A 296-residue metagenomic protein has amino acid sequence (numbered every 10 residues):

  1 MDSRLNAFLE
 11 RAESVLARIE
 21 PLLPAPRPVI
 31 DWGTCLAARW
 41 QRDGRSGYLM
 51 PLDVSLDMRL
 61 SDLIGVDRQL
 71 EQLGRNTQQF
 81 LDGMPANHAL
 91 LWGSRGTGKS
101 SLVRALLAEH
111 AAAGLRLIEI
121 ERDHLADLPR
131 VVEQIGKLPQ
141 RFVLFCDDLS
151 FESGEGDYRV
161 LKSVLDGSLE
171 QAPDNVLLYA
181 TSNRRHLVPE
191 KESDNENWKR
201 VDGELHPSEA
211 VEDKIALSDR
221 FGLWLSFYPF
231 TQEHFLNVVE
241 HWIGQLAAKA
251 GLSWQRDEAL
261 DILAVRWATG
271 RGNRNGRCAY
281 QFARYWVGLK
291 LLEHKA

Functional and structural regions predicted by a protein language model:
M1-Q78, R284-A296: A short, basic N-terminal segment
D2-A25, V29, Y228-A296: C-terminal alpha-helical "lid" subdomain
G83-A105: Walker A/P-loop nucleotide-binding motif
E109-F142, L149-G154: AAA+/P-loop NTPase substrate/partner-engagement loops
A113-L115, Q140-F142, P173-V176, D219-L223: Short glycine-/polar-rich loops that comprise or flank the Walker A/P-loop and associated switch/sensor motifs
S153-G203: Conserved catalytic/switch belt of AAA+ P-loop NTPases
E192, K199-I215, G222-L236: Conserved AAA+ ATPase "SRH/arginine-finger" region at the nucleotide-binding site
